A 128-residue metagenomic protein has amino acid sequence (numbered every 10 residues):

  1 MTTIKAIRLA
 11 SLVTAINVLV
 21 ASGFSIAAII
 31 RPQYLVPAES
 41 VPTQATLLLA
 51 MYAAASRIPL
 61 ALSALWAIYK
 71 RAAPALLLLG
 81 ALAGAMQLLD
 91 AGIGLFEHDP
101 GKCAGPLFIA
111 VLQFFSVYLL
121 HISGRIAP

Functional and structural regions predicted by a protein language model:
T3-V13, T46-L49, A72-L79, H98 (+1 more regions): Membrane-interface helix-boundary signature
I4-L47: Membrane-helix boundary elements
L19-A27, Q44-I68, A81-A85, L89: Core segments of alpha-helical transmembrane spans in multipass integral membrane proteins
I29-R31, A67-K70, F96-E97, L119-S123: Helix-loop junctions at the membrane-solvent interface of multi-pass transporters, primarily the C-terminal
T43, P100-V111: Non-cytosolic membrane-interface motifs at loop->transmembrane helix junctions
L76-A91, Q113-S116: Hydrophobic alpha-helical membrane segments
L78, L89-G105, S123-R125: Membrane-helix boundary connector in multi-pass membrane proteins
L112-P128: Membrane-water interface at the C-terminal end of transmembrane alpha helices
